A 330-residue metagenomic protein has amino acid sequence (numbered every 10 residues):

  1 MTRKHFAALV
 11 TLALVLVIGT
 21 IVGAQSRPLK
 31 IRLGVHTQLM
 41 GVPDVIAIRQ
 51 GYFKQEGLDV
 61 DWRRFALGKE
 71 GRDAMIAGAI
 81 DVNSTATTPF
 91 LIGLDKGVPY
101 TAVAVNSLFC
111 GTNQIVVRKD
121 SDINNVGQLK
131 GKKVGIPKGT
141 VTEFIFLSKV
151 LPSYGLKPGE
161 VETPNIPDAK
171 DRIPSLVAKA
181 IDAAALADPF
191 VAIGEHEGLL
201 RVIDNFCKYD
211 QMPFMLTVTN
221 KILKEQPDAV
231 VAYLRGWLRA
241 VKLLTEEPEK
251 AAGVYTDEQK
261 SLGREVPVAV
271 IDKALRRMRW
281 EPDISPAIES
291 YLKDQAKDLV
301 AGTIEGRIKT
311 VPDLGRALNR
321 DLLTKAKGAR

Functional and structural regions predicted by a protein language model:
M1-V10: Bacterial N-terminal signal peptides that target proteins for export
L9-G19: Bacterial N-terminal signal peptides
Q25-G159, T163-I166, R172-S175, D182-D188 (+2 more regions): Short, glycine-/small- and polar/acidic-enriched structural segments that line small-molecule recognition paths
V45, L91, S148, A192 (+3 more regions): Predominant activation on well-ordered alpha-helical scaffold segments within soluble catalytic domains
I80, V177, M278-S290, L322-R330: Short amphipathic alpha-helical segments at helix boundaries and their inter-helical linkers
T88, S121, K170-S261: Pocket-lining segment of extracytoplasmic ligand-binding domains
K224-G306: Secondary-structure end/capping motifs
A296-R330: Conserved C-terminal helix/tail region of periplasmic/extracytoplasmic solute-binding proteins
